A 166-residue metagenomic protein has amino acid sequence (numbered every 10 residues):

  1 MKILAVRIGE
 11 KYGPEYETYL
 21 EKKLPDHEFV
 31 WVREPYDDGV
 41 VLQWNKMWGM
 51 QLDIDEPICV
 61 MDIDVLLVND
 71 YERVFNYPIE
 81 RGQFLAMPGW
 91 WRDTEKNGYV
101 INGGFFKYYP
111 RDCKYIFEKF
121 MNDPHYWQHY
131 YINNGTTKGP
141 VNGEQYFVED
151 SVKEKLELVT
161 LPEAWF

Functional and structural regions predicted by a protein language model:
M1-Q43, I54-D55, P110-R111: N-terminal anchoring/stem segment of glycosyltransferases
L4, V30, C59-M61, L85-A86 (+1 more regions): Hydrophobic/aromatic beta-strand patches that form the interior of the parallel beta-sheet core in alpha/beta enzyme
G9, P35-D37, D64, W90-W91 (+2 more regions): Short, solvent-exposed coil/turn elements at secondary-structure transition points
T18, W44, W48, N142-D150: A structural signal for well-ordered alpha-helical segments within the folded catalytic domains of diverse enzymes
L24-E28, D53-P57, E80-Q83, K153-E157: Short glycine/proline-enriched coil/turn segments at helix->beta-strand junctions
F29-Y36, A86, T137-K138, G143 (+1 more regions): A generic structural motif
L42-I101, F106-R111: GT-A fold catalytic core of metal-dependent nucleotide-sugar glycosyltransferases, centered on the diacidic
Y108-F166: Catalytic core and acceptor-binding pocket of nucleotide-sugar-dependent glycosyltransferases
